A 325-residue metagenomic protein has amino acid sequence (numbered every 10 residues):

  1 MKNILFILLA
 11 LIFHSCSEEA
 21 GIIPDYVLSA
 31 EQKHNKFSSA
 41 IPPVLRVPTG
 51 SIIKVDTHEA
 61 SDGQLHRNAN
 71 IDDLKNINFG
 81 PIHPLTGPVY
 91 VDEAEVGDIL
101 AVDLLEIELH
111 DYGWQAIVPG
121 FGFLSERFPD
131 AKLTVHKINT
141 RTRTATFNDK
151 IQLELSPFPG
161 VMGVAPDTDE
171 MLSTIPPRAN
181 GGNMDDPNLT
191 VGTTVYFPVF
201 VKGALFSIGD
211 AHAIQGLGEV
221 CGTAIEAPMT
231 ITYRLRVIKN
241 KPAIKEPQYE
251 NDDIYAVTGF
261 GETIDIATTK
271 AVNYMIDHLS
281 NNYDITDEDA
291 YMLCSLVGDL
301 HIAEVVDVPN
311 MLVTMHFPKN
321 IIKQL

Functional and structural regions predicted by a protein language model:
M1-I4: Positively charged n-region of N-terminal signal peptides that target proteins for export
H14-S15: C-terminal motif of bacterial Sec signal peptides marking the signal peptidase cleavage site
A20-H34, R67-G80, G163-I175: Short, basic/aromatic beta-hairpin or loop at an interaction surface
I23-Q32, S38-K54, P84-D103, L133 (+6 more regions): Alpha/propeptide regions of enzymes that mature by internal proteolysis
F37, A60-I71, I107-I117, G203-A213 (+1 more regions): Short, Lys/Arg- and Gly-enriched loop/turn segments at beta-strand edges
H66-I82, G113-E126, I208-T223: Short, compositionally biased
E106-V191: Intrinsically disordered, low-complexity linker/loop segments enriched in Gly/Pro and charged/polar residues
L155-N183, P187-I264, I276: Conserved mixed alpha/beta catalytic, RNA-binding, or beta-rich assembly cores of soluble enzyme, regulatory
